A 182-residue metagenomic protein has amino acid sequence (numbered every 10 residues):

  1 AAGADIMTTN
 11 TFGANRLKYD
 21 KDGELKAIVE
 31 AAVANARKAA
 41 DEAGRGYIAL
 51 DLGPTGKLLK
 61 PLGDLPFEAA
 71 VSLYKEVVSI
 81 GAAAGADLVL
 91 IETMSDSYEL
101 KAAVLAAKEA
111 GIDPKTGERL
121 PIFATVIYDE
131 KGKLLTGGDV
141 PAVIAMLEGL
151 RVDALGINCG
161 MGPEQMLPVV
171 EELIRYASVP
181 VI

Functional and structural regions predicted by a protein language model:
A1-I182: Domain-level signal for soluble alpha/beta catalytic cores
